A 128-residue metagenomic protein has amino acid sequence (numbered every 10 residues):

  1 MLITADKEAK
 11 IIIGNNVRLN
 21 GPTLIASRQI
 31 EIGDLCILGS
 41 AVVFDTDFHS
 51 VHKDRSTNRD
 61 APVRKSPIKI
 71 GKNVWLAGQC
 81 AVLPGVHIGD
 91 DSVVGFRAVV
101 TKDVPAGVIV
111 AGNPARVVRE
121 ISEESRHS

Functional and structural regions predicted by a protein language model:
M1-V86, I121-S128: Flexible, glycine/small-residue-enriched loop-and-beta-strand segment within the central core of proteins
H87-A111, A115: C-terminal/domain-terminus segments
